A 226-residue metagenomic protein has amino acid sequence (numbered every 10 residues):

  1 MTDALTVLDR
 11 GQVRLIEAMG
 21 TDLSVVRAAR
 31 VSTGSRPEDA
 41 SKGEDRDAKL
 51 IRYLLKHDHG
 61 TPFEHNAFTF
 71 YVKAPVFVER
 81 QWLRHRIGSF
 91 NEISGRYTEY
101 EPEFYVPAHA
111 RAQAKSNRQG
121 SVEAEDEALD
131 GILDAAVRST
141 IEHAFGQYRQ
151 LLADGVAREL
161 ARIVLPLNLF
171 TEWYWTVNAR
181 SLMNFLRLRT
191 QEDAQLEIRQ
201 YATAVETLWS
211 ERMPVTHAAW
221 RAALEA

Functional and structural regions predicted by a protein language model:
M1-A226: Family-specific signature for flavin-dependent thymidylate synthase
